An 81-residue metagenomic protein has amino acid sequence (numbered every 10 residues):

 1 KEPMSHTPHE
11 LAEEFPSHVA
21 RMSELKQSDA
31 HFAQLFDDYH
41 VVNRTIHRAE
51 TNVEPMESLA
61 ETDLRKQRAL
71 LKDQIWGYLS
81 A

Functional and structural regions predicted by a protein language model:
K1-A81: Extended, charge-rich alpha-helical interface modules
